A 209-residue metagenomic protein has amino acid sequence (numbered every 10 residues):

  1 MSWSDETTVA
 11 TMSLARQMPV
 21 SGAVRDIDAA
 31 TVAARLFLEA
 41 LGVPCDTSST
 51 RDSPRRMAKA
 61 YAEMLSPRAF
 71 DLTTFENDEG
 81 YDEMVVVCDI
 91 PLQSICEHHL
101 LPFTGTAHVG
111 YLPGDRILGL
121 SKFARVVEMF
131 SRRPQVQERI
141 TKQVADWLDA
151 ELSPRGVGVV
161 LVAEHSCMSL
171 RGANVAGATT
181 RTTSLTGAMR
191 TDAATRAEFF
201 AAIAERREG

Functional and structural regions predicted by a protein language model:
M1-G209: A domain-level signal for the structural core that forms small-molecule/cofactor-binding pockets and catalytic centers
